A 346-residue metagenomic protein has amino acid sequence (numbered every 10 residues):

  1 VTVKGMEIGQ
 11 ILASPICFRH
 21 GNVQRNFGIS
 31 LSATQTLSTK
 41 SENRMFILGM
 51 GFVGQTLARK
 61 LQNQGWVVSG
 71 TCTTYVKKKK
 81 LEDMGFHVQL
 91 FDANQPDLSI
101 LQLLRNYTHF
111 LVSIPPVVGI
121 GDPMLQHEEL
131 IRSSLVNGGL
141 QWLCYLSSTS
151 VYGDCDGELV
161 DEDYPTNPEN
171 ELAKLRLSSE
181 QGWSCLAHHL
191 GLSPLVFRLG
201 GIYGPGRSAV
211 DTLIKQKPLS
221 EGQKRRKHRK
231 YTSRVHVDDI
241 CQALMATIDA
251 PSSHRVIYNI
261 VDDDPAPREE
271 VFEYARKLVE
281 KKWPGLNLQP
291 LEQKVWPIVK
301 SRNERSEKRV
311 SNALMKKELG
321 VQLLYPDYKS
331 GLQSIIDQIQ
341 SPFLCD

Functional and structural regions predicted by a protein language model:
E7, V23-R25, T36, C241-A243 (+2 more regions): Mid/C-terminal beta-alpha module of Rossmann-like enzyme folds, strongest in SDR-family dehydrogenases/epimerases
G54-Q55: N-terminal Rossmann-fold NAD(P) dinucleotide-binding loop
Q102-C144: NAD(P)-cofactor binding segment of oxidoreductase domains
E129-E171: Conserved Rossmann-fold NAD(P)-dependent oxidoreductase catalytic core, especially the SDR/UDP-sugar
N167-L195: Active-site Tyr-X1-5-Lys
L177, L190-L192, I202-S220, R225 (+2 more regions): Glycine/proline-rich active-site loop of Rossmann-fold NAD(P)-dependent oxidoreductases
V237, E269, E273, Q293-Q322 (+1 more regions): Conserved C-terminal active-site "lid" loop/helix of NAD(P)H-dependent oxidoreductases that clamps the redox cofactor
P326-D346: Amphipathic terminal alpha-helices
